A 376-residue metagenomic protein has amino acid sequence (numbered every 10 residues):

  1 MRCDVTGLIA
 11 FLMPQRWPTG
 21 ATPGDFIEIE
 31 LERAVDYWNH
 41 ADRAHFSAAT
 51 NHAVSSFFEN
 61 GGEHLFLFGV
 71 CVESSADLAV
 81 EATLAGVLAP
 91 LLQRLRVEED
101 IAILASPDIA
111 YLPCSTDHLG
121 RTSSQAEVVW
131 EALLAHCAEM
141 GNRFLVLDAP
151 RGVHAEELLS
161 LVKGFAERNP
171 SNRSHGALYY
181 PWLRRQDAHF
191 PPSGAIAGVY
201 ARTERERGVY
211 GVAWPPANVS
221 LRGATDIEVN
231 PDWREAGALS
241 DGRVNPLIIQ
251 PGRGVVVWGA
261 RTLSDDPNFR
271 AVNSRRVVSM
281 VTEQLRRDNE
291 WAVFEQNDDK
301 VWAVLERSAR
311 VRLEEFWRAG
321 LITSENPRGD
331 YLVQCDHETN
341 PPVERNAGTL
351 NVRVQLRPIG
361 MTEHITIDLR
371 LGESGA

Functional and structural regions predicted by a protein language model:
M1-C71, R96-L112, R121, Q125-A126 (+1 more regions): Structured, hydrophobic secondary-structure cores that serve as assembly/anchoring elements
V72-Q93: Short linear interaction motifs
